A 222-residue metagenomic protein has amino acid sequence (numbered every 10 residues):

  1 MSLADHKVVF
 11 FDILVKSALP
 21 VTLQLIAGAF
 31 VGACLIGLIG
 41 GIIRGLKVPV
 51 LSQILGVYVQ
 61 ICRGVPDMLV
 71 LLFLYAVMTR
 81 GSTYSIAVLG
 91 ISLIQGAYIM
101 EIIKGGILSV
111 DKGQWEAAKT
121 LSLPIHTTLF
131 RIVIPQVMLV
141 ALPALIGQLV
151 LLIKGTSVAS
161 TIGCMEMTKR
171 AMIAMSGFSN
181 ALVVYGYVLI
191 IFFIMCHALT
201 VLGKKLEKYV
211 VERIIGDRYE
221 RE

Functional and structural regions predicted by a protein language model:
M1-E222: Transmembrane alpha-helices and adjacent helix-loop boundaries
